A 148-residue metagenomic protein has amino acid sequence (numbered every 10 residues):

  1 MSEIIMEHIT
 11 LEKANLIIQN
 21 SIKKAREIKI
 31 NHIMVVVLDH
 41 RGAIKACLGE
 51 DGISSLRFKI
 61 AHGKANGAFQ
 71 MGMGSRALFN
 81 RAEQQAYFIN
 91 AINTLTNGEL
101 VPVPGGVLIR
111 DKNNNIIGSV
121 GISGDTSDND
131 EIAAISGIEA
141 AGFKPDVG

Functional and structural regions predicted by a protein language model:
M1-G148: Flexible, solvent-exposed loop/hinge segments and secondary-structure transition points
